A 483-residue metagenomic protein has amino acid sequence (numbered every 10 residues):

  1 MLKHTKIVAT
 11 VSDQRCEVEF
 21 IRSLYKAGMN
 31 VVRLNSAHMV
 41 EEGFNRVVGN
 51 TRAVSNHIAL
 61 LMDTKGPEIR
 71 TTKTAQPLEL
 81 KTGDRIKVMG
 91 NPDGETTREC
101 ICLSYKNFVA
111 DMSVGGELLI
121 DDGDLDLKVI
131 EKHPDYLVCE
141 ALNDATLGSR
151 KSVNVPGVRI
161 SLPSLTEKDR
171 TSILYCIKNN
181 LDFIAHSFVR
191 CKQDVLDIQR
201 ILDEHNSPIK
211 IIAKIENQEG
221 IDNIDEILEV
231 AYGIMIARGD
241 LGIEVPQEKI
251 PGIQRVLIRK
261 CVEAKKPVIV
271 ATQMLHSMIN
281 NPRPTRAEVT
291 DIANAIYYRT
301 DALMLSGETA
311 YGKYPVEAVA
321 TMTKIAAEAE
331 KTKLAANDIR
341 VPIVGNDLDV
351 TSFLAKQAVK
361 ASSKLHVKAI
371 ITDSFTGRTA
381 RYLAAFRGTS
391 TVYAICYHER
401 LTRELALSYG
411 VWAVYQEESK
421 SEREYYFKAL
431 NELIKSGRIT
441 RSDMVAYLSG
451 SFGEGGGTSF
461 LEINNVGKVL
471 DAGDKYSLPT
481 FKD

Functional and structural regions predicted by a protein language model:
M1-D483: Non-catalytic helical/linker scaffolds that mediate oligomerization, partner binding, and domain coupling around large
